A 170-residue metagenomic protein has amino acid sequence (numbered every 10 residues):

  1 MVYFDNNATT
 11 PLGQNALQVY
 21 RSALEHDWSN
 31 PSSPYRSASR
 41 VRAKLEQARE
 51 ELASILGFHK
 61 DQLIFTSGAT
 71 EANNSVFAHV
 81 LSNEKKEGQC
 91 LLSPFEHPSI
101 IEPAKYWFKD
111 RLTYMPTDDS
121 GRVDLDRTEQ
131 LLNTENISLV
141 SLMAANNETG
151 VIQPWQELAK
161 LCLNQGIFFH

Functional and structural regions predicted by a protein language model:
M1-H170: Pyridoxal 5′-phosphate
